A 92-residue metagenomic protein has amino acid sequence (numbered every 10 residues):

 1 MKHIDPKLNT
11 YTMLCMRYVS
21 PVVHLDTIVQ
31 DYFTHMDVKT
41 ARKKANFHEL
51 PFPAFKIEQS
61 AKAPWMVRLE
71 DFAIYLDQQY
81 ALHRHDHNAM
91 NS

Functional and structural regions predicted by a protein language model:
M1, K56-A61, D71-Q78: Short, charged low-complexity intrinsically disordered segments located at boundaries of structured domains
M1-L8: Short alpha-helical segments that sit at the start of domains
N9-K44, Y75: Polyanion-binding surface elements
V23-H24, W65-V67: Acidic Ca2+-chelating loop motifs
Y32-M66, A89-N91: Major-groove DNA-recognition helix of helix-turn-helix-type DNA-binding domains
L69-S92: A short, Lys/Arg-enriched interface patch at domain edges and termini
